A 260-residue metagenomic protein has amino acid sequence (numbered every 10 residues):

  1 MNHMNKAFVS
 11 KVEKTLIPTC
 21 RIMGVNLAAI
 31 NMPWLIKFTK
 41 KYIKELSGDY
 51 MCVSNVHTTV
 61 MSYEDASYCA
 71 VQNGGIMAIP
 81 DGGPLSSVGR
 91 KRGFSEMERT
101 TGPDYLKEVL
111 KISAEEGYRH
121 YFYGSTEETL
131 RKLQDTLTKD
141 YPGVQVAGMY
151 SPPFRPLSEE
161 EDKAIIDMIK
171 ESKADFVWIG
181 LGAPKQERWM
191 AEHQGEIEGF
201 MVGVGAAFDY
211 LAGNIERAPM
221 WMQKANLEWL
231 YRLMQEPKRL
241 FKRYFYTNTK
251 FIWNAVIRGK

Functional and structural regions predicted by a protein language model:
N2-D104: N-terminal nucleotide/polyanion-binding subdomain common to many enzyme families
N55-T59, L181-Q186, A207: Short glycine-rich anion-binding loops that position phosphate/pyrophosphate groups of nucleotides and phosphorylated
P84-G89, R217-K260: A transmembrane-helix-recognition feature enriched in membrane-embedded lipid enzymes and envelope glyco-/phospholipid
L85-S87, K185, A207-A212: Short gly/pro/ser/thr-enriched loop/turn and capping motifs at secondary-structure boundaries
S86-M168, S172: Conserved beta-alpha
Q134, E187-E196: Short Gly/Thr/Asp-enriched flexible loops that form oxyanion-binding sites at enzyme active sites
S151-L157, G199-Q235: Short, flexible loop segments at boundaries between secondary-structure elements
I169-W178, G182-A183: Proline-aspartate-enriched helix->loop->beta-strand connector
